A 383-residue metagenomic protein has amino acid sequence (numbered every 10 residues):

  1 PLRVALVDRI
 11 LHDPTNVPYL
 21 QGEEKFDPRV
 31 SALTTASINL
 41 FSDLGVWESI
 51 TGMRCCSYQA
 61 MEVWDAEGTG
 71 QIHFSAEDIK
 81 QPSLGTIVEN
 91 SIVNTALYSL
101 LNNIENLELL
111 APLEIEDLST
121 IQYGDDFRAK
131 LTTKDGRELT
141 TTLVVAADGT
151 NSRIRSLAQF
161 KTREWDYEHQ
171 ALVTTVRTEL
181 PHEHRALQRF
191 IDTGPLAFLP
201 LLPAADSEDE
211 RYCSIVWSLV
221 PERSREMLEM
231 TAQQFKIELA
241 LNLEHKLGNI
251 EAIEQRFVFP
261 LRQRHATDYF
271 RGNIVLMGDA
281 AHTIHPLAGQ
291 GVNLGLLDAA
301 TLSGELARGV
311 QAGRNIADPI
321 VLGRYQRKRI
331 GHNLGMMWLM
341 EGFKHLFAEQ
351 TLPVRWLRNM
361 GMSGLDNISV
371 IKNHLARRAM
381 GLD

Functional and structural regions predicted by a protein language model:
P1-R29: Glycine-rich FAD pyrophosphate-binding loop
L6-V7, A146, M277, I284: Generic enzyme active-site microenvironment
G22-A66: N-terminal FAD cofactor-binding segment of flavoenzymes
T34-I38, N90-N94, Y98, H169 (+7 more regions): A general structural signal for well-ordered alpha-helical segments in protein cores
F41, K130, R137-E138, L143-N249 (+1 more regions): Conserved FAD-binding catalytic core of PHBH/FMO-like flavoproteins
I50-L157, W165-Q170: Conserved N-terminal helical subregion
R223-A317: FAD/FMN-dependent oxidoreductases across multiple families
G304-D383: C-terminal helical "tail/cap" subdomain of flavin- and related membrane-associated enzymes
